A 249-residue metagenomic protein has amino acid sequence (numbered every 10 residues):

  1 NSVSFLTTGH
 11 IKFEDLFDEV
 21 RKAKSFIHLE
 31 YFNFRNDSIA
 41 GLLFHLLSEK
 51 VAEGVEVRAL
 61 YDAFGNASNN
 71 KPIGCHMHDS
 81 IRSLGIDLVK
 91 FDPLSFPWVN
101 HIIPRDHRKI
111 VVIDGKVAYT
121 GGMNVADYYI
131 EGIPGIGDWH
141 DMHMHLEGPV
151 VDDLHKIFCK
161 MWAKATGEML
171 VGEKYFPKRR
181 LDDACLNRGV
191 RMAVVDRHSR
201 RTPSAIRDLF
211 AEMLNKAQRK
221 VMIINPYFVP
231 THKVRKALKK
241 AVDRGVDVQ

Functional and structural regions predicted by a protein language model:
N1-Q249: Charged, low-complexity intrinsically disordered terminal segments
